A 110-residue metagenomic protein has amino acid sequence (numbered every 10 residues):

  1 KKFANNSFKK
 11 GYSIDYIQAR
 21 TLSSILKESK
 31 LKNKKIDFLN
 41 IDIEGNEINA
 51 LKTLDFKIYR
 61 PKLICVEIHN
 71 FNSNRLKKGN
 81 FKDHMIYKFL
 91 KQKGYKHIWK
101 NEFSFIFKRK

Functional and structural regions predicted by a protein language model:
K1-R20, S29: Glycine-rich adenosyl-binding loop in Rossmann-like folds that engage adenosine-containing cofactors
I25-K110: Conserved acidic-Pro-Pro-aromatic motif
